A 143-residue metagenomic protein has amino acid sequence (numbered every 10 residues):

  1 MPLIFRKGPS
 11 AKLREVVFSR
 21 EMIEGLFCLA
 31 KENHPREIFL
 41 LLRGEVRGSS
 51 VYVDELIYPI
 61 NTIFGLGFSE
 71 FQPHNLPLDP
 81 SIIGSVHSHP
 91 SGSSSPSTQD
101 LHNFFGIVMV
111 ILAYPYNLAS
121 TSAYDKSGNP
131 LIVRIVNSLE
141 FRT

Functional and structural regions predicted by a protein language model:
M1-I82, P90-T143: Conserved beta-strand-loop surface patch within small alpha/beta domains used for substrate/adaptor or ligand engagement
